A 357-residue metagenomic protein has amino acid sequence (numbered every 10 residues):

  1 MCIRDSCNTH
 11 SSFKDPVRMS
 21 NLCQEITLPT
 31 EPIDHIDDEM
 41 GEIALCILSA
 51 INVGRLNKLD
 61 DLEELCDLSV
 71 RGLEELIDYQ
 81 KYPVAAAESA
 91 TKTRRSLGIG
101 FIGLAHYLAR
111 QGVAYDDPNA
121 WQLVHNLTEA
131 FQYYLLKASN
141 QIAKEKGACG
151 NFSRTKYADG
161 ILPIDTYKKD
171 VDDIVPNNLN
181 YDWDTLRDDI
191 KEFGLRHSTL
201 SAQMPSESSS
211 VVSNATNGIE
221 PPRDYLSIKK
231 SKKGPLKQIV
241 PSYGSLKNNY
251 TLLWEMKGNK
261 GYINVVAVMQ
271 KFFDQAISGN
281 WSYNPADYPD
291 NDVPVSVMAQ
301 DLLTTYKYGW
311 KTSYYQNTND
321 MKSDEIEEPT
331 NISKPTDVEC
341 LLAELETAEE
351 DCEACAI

Functional and structural regions predicted by a protein language model:
M1-C2, E207: Active-site loops and adjacent core secondary-structure elements that bind or stabilize anionic groups
R4-T91, S96, F101-Q111, A215-G218 (+1 more regions): Function-dense linear segments that define catalytic or interfacial modules in macromolecule-processing proteins
Q24-T27, P32, L73, I77-D78 (+2 more regions): Catalytic alpha/beta core of large soluble enzyme barrels
H35-E39, L56-E64, A87-I99, Q111-A130 (+6 more regions): Alpha-helix capping and helix-loop boundary segments enriched in small/acidic/polar residues
L48, L104, E207, T305 (+1 more regions): Hydrophobic, well-ordered secondary-structure elements that form the walls of internal hydrophobic environments
C66-E88, A114-S206, S278: Internal maturation/activation junctions in enzymes
G100-G103, L135-S139, M298-D301: Extended, hydrophobic alpha-helical segments in both membrane/secreted and soluble proteins
I326-I357: Acidic, low-complexity intrinsically disordered tails
